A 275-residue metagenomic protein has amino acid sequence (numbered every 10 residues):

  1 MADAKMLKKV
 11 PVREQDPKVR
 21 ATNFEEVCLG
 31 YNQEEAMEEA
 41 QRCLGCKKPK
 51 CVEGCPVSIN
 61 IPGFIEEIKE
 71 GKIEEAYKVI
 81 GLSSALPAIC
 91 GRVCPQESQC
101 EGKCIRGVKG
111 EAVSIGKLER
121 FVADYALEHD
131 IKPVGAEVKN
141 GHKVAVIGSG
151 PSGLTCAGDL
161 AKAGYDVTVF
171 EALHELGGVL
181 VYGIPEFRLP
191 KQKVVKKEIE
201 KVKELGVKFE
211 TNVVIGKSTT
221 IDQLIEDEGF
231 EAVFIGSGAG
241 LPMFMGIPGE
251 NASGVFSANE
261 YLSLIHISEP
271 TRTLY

Functional and structural regions predicted by a protein language model:
M1-K143, F230, I235-L262: Ferredoxin-type iron-sulfur electron-transfer modules and their immediate structural context
K18-V19, G177-G183: Gly-rich Lys/Arg/Thr-decorated short loops/hinges at beta-loop-alpha junctions or inter-strand turns that position
A85, G150-S152, E175: Residue-level detector of alpha-helix initiation sites
V113, I184-F209, S253-A258: N-terminal glycine-rich dinucleotide-binding loop that anchors FAD/FMN and/or NAD(P) in oxidoreductases
K143, E200-I247: Feature captures the FAD/FMN-dependent oxidoreductase FAD-binding
V144-D166: N-terminal Rossmann-like FAD-binding beta1-loop-alpha1 element of flavoenzymes
Y165-G178: Glycine-rich FAD pyrophosphate-binding loop
H266-Y275: Single conserved hydrophobic/aromatic residue that forms the stacking wall/gate of nucleotide- or nucleobase-binding
